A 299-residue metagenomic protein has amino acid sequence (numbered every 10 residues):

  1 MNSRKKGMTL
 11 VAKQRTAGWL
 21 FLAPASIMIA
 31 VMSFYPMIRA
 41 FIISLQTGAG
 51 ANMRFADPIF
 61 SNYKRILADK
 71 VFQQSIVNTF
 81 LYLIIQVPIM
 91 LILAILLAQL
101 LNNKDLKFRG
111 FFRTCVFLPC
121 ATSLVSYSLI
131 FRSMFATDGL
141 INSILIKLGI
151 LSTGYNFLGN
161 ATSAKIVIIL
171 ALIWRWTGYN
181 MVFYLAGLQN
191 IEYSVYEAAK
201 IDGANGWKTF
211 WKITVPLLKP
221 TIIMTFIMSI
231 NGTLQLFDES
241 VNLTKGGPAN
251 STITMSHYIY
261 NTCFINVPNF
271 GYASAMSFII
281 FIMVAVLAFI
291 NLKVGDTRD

Functional and structural regions predicted by a protein language model:
M1-N2: N-terminal hydrophobic targeting signals that begin at the initiator methionine
K5, L10-D299: A structural signal for multi-pass alpha-helical bundles of membrane permease subunits that mediate small-molecule
